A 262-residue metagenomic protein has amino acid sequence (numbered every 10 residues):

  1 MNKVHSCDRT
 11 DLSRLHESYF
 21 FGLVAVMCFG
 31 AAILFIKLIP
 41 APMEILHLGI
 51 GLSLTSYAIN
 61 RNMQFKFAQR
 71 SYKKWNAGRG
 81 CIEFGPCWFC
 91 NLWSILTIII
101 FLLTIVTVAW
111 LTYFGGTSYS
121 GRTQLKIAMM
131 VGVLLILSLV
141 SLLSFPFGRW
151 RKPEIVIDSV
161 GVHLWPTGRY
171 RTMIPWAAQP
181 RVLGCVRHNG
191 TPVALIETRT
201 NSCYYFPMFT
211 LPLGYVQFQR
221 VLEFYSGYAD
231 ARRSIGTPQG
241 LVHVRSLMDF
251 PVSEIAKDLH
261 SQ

Functional and structural regions predicted by a protein language model:
M1-D11, Q239-M248: N-terminal juxtamembrane cytosolic/stromal segments of multi-pass membrane proteins
K3-K66, W88-R151: Alpha-helical transmembrane spans
M63-R79: Membrane-helix interface/capping segments
W75-C90: Short membrane-interface loop/juxtamembrane segments of multi-pass integral membrane proteins
W150-K152, N189-P192: Short, surface-exposed coil-to-beta transition loops
K152-W165: Membrane-bilayer interface helices and TM-boundary transition segments
V162-L164, R169-H188: Phosphoinositide-dependent membrane-docking surfaces
L195-H260: A membrane-cytosol interface segment of integral membrane proteins
